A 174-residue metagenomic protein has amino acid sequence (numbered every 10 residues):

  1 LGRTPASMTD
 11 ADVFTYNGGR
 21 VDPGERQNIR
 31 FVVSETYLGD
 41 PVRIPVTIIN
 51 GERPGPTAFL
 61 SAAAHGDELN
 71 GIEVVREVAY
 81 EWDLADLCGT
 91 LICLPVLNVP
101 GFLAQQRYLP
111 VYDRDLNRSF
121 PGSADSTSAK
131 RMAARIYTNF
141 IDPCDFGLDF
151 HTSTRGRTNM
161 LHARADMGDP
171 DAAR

Functional and structural regions predicted by a protein language model:
L1-R174: Structured catalytic-domain cores with a bias toward divalent-metal coordination
